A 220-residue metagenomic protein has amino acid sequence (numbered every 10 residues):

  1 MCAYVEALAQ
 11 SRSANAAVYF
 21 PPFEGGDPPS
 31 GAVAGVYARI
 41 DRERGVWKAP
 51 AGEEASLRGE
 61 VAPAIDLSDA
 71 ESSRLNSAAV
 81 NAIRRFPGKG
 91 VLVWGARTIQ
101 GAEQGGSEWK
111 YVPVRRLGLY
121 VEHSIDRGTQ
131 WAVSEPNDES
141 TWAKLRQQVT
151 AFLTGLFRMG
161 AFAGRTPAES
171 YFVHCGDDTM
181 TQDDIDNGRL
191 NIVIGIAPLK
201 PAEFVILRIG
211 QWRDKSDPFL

Functional and structural regions predicted by a protein language model:
M1-L220: Structured, hydrophobic secondary-structure cores that serve as assembly/anchoring elements
